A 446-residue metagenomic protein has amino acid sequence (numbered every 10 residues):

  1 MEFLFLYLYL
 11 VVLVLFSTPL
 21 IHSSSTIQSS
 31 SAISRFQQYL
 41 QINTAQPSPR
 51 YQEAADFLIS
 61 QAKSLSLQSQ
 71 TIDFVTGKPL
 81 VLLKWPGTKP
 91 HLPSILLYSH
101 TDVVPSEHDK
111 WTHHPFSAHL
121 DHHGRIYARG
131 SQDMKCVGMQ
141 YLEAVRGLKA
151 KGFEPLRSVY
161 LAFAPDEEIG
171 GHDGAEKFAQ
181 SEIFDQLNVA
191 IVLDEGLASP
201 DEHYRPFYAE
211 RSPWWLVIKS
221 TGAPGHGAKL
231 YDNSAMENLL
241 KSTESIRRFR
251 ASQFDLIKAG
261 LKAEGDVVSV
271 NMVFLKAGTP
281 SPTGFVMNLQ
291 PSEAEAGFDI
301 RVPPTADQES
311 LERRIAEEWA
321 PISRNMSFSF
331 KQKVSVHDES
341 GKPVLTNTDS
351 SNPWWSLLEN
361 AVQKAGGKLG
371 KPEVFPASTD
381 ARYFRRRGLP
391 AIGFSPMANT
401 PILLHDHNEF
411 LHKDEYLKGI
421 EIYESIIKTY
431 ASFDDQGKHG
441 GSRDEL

Functional and structural regions predicted by a protein language model:
E2, L20-S131, G138, L142 (+1 more regions): Acidic/His- and Gly-rich active-site-bordering loop/insert found across diverse amide/peptide-bond hydrolases
F3-L20: Cleavable N-terminal signal peptides of Sec/SRP-targeted secreted and luminal proteins
H22-S31, T44, S69, L197-E202 (+3 more regions): Metal-dependent amide/peptide-bond hydrolase catalytic core, centered on the "pita-bread" metallohydrolase fold
Q37, I59, M139-L142, R146 (+5 more regions): Predominant activation on well-ordered alpha-helical scaffold segments within soluble catalytic domains
A45-P47, T76, K89-P90, T101-P105 (+4 more regions): Solvent-exposed loop/turn segments at secondary-structure junctions within structured extracellular/periplasmic domains
Y98-H100, F163-A164, V192-G196, K219-T221 (+1 more regions): Short beta-strand segments
R125, Q132-A209: Acidic/histidine-rich catalytic neighborhood of metal-dependent amide-processing enzymes
I126-M139, E168, N233-M236, F410-L417: Short, conserved micro-motifs enriched in small and acidic residues
